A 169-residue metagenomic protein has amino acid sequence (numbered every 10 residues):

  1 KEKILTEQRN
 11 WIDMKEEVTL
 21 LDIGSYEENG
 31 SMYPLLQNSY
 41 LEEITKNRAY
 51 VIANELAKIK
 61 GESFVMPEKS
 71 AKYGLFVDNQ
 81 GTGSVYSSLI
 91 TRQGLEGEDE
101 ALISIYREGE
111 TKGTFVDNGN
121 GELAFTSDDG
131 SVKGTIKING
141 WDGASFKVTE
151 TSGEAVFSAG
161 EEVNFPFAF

Functional and structural regions predicted by a protein language model:
K3-Y26, Q37-Y40: Long, amphipathic, charge-rich alpha-helical segments that form helical bundles/coiled-coils
Q37-E62: Amphipathic, Lys/Arg-enriched alpha-helical patches that create a basic surface for binding polyanionic ligands
S63-Y86, F165-F169: Tryptophan-anchored aromatic micro-motifs
F64-E68, G109-G121, E150-F169: Edge beta-strand at a domain terminus
L75-Q80, L102-I105, L123-D129: Short beta-strand segments that buttress and anchor functional surface loops
T82-G121: N-terminal glycine/threonine-rich, aromatic-flanked beta-hairpin/loop signature
L102, D128-E161: Non-catalytic terminal regions of proteins
N118-T126, W141: Preference for solvent-exposed, low-hydrophobicity sequence contexts
